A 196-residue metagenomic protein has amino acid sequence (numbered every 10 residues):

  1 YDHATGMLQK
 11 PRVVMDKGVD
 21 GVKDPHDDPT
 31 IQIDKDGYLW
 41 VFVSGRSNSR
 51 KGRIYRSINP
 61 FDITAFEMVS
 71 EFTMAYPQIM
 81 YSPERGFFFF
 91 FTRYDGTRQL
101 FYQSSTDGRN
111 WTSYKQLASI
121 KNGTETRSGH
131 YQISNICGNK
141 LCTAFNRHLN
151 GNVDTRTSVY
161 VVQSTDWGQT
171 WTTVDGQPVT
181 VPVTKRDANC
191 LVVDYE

Functional and structural regions predicted by a protein language model:
Y1-E196: Extracellular, repeat-based ectodomains that mediate carbohydrate processing or recognition
